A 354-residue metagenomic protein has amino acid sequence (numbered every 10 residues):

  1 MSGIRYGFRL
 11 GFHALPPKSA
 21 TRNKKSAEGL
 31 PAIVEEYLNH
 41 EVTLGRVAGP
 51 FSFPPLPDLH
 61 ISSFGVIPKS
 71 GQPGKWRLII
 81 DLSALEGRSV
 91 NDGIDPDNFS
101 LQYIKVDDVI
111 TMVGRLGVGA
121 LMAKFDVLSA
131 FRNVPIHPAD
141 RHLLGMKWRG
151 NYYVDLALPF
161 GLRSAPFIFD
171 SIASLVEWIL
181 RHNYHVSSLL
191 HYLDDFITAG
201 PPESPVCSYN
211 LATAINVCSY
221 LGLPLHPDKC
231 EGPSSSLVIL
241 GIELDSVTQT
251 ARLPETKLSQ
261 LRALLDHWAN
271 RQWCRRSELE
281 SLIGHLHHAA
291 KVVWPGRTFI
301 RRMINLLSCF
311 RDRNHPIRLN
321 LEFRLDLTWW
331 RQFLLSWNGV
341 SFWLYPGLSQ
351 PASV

Functional and structural regions predicted by a protein language model:
M1-S26: Non-catalytic, polymerase-adjacent accessory regions of viral genome-replication enzymes
K25, G29-D170, V217, R252-L307: Catalytic-core region of right-hand nucleic acid polymerases
P57-D58, L121, L211, S219-L221 (+3 more regions): RNase H-like, metal-dependent ribonuclease domains
S62-I67, D195, S353-V354: Short acidic loop-to-beta-strand element that houses the catalytic metal-binding Asp/Glu of nuclease active sites
G74-L78, A123, H191-Y192, Q350-V354: Residue-level marker for buried hydrophobic side chains located in beta-strands that build the well-ordered beta-sheet
G114, V118-A120, R132, A199 (+1 more regions): Short, conserved secondary-structure transition motifs
K124-L128, G161, N183-E203, S235-E243 (+1 more regions): Catalytic palm active-site di-aspartate
P166-I215, P227: Active-site palm subdomain of RNA-directed nucleic acid polymerases
